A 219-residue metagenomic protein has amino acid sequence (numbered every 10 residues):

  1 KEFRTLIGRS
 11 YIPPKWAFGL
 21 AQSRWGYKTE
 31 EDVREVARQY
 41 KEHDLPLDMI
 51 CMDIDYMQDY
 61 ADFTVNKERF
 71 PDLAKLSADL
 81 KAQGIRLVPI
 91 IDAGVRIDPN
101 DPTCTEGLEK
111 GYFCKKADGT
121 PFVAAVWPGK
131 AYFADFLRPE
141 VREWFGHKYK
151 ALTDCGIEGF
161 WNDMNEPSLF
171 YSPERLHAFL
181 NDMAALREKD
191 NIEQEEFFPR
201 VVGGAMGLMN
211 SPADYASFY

Functional and structural regions predicted by a protein language model:
K1-A185: Catalytic-domain carbohydrate-binding cleft regions of carbohydrate-active enzymes
M183-Y219: Penicillin-binding protein/beta-lactamase superfamily catalytic region
